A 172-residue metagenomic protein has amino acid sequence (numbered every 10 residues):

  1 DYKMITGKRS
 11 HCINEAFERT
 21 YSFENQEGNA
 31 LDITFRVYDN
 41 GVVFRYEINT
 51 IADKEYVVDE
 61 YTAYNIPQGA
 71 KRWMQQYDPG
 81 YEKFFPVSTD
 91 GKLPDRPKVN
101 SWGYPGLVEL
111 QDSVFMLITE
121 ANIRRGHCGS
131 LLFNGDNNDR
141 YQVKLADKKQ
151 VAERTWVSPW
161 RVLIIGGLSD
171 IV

Functional and structural regions predicted by a protein language model:
D1-V172: N-terminal accessory beta-strand-rich subdomains and adjacent acidic, glycine-rich linkers that precede catalytic cores
